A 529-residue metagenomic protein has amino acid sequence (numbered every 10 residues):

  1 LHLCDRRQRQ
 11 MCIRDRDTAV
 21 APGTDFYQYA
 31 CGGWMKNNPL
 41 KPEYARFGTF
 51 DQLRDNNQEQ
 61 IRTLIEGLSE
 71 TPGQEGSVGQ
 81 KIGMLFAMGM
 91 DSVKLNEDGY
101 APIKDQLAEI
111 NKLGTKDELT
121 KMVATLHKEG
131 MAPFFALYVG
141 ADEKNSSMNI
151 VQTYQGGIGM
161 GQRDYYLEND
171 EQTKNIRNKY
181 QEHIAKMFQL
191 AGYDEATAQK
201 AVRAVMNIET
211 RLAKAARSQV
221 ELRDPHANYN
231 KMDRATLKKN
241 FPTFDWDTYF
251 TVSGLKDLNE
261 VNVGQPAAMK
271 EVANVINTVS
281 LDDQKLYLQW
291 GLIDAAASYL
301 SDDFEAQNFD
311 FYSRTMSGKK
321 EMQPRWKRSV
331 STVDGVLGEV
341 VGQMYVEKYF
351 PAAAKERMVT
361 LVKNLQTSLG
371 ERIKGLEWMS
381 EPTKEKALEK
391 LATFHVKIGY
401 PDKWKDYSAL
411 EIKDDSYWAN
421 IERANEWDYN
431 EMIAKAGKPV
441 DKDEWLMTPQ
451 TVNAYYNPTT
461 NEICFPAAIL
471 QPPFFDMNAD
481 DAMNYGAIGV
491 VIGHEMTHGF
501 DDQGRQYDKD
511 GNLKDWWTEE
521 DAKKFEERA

Functional and structural regions predicted by a protein language model:
L1-R9, I13: Single conserved hydrophobic/aromatic residue that forms the stacking wall/gate of nucleotide- or nucleobase-binding
T18-K36, K174-L190, Q506: K/E-rich alpha-helical interaction surfaces of small helical-bundle regulatory domains
A21-T24, Y29-K94: Active-site-surrounding "flap" and adjacent substrate/cofactor-binding loops of secreted or lumenal enzymes, prototyped
W34-N38, M160-G161, P473: Short, solvent-exposed loop/turn elements at domain surfaces
K36-P42, T71-E75, A191-A201, I373-A387 (+1 more regions): Surface-exposed patches in mature extracellular/periplasmic domains of secreted proteins
E43-I65, T197-A215, N484-G489: Short secondary-structure subsegments characteristic of cysteine-rich extracellular domains
R54, V205, N240-T243, N262-P266 (+4 more regions): Intrinsically disordered, low-complexity linker/terminal regions across diverse proteins
L68-T360, N364: Noncatalytic, helix-rich "gating/capping" subdomain that lines the substrate-entry/channel surface of large enzyme
